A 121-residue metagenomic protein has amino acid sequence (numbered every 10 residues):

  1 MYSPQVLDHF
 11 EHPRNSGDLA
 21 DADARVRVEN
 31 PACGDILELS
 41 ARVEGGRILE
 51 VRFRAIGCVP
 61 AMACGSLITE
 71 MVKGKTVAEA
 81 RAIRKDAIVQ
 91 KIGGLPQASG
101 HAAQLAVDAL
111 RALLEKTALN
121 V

Functional and structural regions predicted by a protein language model:
M1-A20, R25-R27, L49, K75-E79 (+1 more regions): C-terminal binding/interaction regions
D21, G34-I36, I48, A63: Short connector loops at helix/strand junctions that flank enzyme active sites, especially segments positioning acidic
N30, D35-G45: Short beta-strand elements
C33, A55-C64, A102: Short, thiol/selenol-centered motifs that function as redox-active sites or metal-ligating centers
D35, M62-S66, A82-D86: A generic alpha-helix surface/boundary motif
R42, G46-R47, V51-A61: A short interface-forming secondary-structure element
P60, C64-K75: Alpha-helical support elements that line or immediately flank enzyme active sites and cofactor-binding pockets
